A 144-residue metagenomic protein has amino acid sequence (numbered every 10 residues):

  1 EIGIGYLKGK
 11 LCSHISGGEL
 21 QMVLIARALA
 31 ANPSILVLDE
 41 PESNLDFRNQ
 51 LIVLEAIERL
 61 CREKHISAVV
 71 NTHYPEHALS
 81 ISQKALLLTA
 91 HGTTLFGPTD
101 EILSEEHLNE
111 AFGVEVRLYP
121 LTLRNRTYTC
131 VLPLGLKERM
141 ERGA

Functional and structural regions predicted by a protein language model:
E1-L7: Conserved ABC ATPase "signature" region
L11-I15, E19: Conserved ABC ATPase signature
N32: Conserved catalytic motifs of ABC-family nucleotide-binding domains
L36-E40: Catalytic Walker B motif of ABC-type/P-loop ATPase nucleotide-binding domains
T72-H73: H-loop/switch region of ABC-family ATPase nucleotide-binding domains
A85-P98: H-loop (His-switch) and adjacent beta-strand-loop-beta switch element of ABC-type ATPase nucleotide-binding domains
A111-A144: ABC ATPase nucleotide-binding domains
